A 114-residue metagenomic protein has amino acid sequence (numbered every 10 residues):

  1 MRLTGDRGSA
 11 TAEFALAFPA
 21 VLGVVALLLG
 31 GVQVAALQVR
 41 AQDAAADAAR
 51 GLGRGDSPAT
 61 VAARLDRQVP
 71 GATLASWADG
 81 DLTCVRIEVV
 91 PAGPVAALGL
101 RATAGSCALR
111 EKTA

Functional and structural regions predicted by a protein language model:
M1-V61: Alpha-helical assembly-interface signal, strongest on the long, hydrophobic N-terminal helix that forms
R54, P58-A114: Short, conserved structural patches
